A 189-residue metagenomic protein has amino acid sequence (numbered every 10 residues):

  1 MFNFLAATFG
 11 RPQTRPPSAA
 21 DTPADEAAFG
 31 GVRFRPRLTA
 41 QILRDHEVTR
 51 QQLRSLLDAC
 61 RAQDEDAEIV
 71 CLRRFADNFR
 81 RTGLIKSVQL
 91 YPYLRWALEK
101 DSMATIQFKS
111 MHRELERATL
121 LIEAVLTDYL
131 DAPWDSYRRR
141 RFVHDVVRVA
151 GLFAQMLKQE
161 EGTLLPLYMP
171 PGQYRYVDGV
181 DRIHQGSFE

Functional and structural regions predicted by a protein language model:
M1-E189: Small-residue-biased structural context
